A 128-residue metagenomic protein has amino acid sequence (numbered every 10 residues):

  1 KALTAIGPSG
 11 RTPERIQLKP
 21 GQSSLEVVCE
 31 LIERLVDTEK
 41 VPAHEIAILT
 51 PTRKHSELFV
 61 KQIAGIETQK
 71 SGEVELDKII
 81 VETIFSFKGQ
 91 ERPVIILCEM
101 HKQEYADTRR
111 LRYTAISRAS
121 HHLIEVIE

Functional and structural regions predicted by a protein language model:
L3-E128: Core RecA-like ATPase module of SF1/SF2 helicases and allied nucleic-acid translocases
